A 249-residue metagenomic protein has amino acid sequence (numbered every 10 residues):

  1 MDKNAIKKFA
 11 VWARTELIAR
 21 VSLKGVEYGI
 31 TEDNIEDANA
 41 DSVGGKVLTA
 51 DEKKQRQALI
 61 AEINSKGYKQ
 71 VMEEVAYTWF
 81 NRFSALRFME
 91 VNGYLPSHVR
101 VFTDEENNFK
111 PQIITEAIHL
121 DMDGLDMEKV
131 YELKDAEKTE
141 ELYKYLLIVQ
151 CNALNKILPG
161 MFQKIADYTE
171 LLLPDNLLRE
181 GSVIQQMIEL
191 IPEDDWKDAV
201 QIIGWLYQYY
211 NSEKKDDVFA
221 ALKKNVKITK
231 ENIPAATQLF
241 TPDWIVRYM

Functional and structural regions predicted by a protein language model:
M1-Y248: Preference for the N-terminal adenyl/adenosyl cofactor-binding alpha/beta module
